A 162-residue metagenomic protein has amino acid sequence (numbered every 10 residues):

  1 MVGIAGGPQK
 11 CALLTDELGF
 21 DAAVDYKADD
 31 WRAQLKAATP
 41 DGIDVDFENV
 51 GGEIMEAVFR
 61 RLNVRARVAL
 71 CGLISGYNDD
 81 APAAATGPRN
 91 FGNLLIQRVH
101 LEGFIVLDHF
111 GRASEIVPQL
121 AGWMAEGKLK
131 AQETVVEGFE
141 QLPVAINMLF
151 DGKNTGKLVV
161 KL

Functional and structural regions predicted by a protein language model:
M1-A57, L107: Adenosine-nucleotide cofactor-binding segment
A5, G72, L162: Short beta-strand/turn micro-motifs composed of small residues that flank or help shape donor/cofactor-binding pockets
T15, E53-L129: Glycine-rich phosphate-binding loop and adjacent beta-alpha segment of Rossmann(oid) nucleotide-cofactor-binding
D21-V24, E102, A131-V135: Structural signal for short hydrophobic segments within the conserved structured cores of catalytic domains across
A28, E48, A83-A84, A113 (+1 more regions): A conditional alpha-helix N-cap/helix-loop micro-motif detector
L107-L162: C-terminal hydrophobic helical "lid"/dimerization subdomain of Rossmann-like NAD(P)H-dependent oxidoreductases
